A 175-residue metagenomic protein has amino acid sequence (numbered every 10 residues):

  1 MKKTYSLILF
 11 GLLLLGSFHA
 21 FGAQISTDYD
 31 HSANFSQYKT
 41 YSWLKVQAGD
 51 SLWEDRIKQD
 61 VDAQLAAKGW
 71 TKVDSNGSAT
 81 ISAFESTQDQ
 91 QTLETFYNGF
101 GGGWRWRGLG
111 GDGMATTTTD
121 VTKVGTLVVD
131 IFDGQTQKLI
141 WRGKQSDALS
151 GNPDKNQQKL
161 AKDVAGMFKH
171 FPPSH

Functional and structural regions predicted by a protein language model:
M1-I8: Bacterial N-terminal signal peptides that target proteins for export
I8-H19: Bacterial N-terminal signal peptides
G11, S51-D55, G111, A115: Low-complexity, intrinsically disordered short segments enriched for Gly/Pro and polybasic residues
F18-K68, N76-L93, H175: A structural "domain/chain start" motif
G22-A33, T119-T126, D133-W141, S146-H175: C-terminal/domain-edge helix-coil "capping" segments
Q37-K39, K72-G77, I131-K138: A short, structured loop/turn motif at beta-sheet edges
L44-L52, G69-W70, A115-T117, L149-K155: Second-shell loop/turn segments in exported
K68, A83-K138, S146: Surface-exposed short loop/turn segments
